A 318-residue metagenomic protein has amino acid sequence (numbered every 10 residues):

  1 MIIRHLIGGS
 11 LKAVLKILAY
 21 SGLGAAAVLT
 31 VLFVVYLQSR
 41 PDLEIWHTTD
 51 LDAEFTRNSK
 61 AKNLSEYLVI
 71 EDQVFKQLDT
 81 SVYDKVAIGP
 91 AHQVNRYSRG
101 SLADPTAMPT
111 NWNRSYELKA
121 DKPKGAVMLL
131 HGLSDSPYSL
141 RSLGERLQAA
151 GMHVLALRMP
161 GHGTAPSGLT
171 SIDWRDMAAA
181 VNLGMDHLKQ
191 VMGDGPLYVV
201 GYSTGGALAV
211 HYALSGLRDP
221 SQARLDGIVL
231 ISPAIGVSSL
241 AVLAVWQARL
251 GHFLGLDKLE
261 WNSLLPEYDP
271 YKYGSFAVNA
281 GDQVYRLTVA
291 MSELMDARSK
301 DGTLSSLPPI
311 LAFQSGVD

Functional and structural regions predicted by a protein language model:
M1-R99: N-terminal targeting or regulatory segments adjacent to alpha/beta-hydrolase or S9 domains
L29-L32, E117-A120, K272-D318: Serine-hydrolase catalytic core
D104-H162: Short, surface-exposed "cap/lid" segments of acyl-processing enzymes
G161-T164, I235: Alpha/beta-hydrolase active-site loop signature
A165-Y198: Catalytic nucleophile-loop/oxyanion-hole region of alpha/beta-hydrolase and closely related hydrolase-like folds
V199-G201, I231, F313: Short beta-strand immediately N-terminal to the catalytic nucleophile in serine-hydrolase-like folds
V200-A209: Gly/Ala-rich beta-loop-alpha elbow adjacent to hydrolase catalytic centers
I228-L240: Active-site nucleophile loop of the alpha/beta-hydrolase fold
